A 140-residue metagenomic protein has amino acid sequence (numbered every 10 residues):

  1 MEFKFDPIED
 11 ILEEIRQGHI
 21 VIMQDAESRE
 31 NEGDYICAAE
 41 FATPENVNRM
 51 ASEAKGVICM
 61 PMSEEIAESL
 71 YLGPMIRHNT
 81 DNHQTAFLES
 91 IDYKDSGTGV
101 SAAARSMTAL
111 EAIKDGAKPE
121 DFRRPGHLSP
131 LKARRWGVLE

Functional and structural regions predicted by a protein language model:
M1-E140: Catalytic domains of riboflavin
